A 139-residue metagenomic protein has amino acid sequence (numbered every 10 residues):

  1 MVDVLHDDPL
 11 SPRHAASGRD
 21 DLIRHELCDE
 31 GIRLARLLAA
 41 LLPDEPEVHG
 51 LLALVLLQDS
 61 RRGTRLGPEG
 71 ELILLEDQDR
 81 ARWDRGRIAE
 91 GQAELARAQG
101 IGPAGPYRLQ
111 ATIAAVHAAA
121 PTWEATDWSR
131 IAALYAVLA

Functional and structural regions predicted by a protein language model:
M1-A136: Amphipathic helix-loop-helix modules that constitute alpha-helical solenoid scaffolds
